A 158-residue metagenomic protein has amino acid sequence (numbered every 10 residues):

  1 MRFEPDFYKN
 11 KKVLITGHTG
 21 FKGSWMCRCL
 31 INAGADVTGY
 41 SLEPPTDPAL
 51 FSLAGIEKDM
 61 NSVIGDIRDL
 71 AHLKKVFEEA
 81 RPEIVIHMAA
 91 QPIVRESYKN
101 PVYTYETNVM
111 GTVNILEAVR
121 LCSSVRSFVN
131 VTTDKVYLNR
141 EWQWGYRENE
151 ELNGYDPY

Functional and structural regions predicted by a protein language model:
M1-Y158: N-terminal Rossmann-like NAD(P)+-binding domain of SDR-like oxidoreductases, especially those catalyzing
